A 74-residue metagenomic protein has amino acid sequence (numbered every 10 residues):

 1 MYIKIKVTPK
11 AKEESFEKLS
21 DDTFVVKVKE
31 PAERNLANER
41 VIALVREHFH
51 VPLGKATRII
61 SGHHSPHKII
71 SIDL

Functional and structural regions predicted by a protein language model:
M1-V26: N-terminal first-folded block
I3-I5, V28, G54, H67: Generic cytosolic/nucleocytoplasmic N-terminal low-complexity/intrinsically disordered segments
K6, F16-S20, P31, E39-V41 (+1 more regions): Surface-exposed beta-strand edges and their flanking turn/coil or helix-capping segments
T8, K29, I60-G62: Short loop/turn motifs enriched for small/polar and acidic residues
T23-V26, P31, A56, I70: Residue-level detector of solvent-exposed, low-hydrophobicity positions
V25-H48: Compact, glycine-rich, soluble single-domain proteins
I42-A43, E47-L74: C-terminal structural segments of small proteins and small subunits
